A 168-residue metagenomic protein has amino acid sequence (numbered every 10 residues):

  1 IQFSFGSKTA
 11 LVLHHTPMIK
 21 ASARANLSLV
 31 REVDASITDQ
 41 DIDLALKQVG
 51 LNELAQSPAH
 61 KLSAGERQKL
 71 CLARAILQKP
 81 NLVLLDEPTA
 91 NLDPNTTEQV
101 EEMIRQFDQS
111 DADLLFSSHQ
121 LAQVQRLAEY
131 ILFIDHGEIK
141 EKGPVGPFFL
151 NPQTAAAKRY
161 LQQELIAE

Functional and structural regions predicted by a protein language model:
D39-L54: Conserved ABC ATPase "signature" region
P58-L62, E66: Conserved ABC ATPase signature
V83-D86: Catalytic Walker B motif of ABC-type/P-loop ATPase nucleotide-binding domains
P94-N95: Helix N-cap at the start of a conserved alpha-helix in ABC-type nucleotide-binding domains
S118-H119: H-loop/switch region of ABC-family ATPase nucleotide-binding domains
V124-R126: A short, surface-exposed alpha-helical micro-motif characterized by mixed small hydrophobic and charged/polar residues
